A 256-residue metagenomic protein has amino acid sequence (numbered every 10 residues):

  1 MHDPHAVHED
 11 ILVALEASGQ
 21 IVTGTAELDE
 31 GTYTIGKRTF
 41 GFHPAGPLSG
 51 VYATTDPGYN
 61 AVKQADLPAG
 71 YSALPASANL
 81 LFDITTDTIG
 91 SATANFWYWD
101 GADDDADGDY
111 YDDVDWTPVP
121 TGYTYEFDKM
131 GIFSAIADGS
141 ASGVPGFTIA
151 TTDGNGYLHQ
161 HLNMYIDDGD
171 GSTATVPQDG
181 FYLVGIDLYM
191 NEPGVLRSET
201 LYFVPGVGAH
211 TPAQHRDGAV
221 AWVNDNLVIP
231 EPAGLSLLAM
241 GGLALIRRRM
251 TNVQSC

Functional and structural regions predicted by a protein language model:
M1-V228: Mature extracellular "passenger" or substrate-interacting domains of secreted, surface-exposed proteins
D103, D112, G234-L237, S255: Low-complexity, compositionally biased segments
P230-R248: A short, hydrophobic C-terminal helix/tail in secreted or cell-surface proteins
M250-C256: Short, charged juxtamembrane terminal tails flanking transmembrane helices
